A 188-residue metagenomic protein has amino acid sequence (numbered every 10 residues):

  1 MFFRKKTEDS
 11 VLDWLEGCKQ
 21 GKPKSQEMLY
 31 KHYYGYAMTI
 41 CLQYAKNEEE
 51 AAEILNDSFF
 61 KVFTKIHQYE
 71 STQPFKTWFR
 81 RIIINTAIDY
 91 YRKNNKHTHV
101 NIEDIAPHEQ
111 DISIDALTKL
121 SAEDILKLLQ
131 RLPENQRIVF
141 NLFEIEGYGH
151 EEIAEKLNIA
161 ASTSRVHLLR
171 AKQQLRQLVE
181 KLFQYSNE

Functional and structural regions predicted by a protein language model:
M1-D9, D13, L129-N135, E155-K156 (+1 more regions): Intrinsic, short, N-terminal disordered tails of RNA polymerase sigma-factor systems
T7-E8, K96-A122, G149: Internal acidic/polar
L15-T39: A short, charge-rich alpha-helical start-of-domain segment used by transcription regulators
K19-Q20, K46, N56-P74, N94: Sigma70-family region 2
Y30-E48, K65, L129, K181: Amphipathic, Lys/Arg- and hydrophobic-enriched alpha-helical face
H67-E70, R81-N101, T118: Arg/Lys-rich amphipathic alpha helix in sigma70-family domain 2
I88, Q136, E155-L182: DNA-recognition helix of helix-turn-helix
V139-F143: A short pre-motif secondary-structure segment
